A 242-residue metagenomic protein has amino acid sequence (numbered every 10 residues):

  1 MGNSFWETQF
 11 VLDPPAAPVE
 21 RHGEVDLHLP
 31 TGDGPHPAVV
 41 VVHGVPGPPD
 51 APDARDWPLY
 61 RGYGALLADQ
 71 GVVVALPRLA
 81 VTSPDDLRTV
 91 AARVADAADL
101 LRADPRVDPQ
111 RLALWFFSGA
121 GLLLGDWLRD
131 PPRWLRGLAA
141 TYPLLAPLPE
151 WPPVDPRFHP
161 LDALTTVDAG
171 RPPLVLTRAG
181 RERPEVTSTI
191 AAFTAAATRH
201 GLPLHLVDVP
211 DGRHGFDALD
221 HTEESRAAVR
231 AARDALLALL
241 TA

Functional and structural regions predicted by a protein language model:
M1-G34: N-terminal cap/lid segment of alpha/beta-hydrolase-fold proteins
P35-G47: Short beta-strand element of the alpha/beta-hydrolase
G44-R55, V74, L100: Serine-hydrolase catalytic-loop signature spanning alpha/beta hydrolases and amidase-signature enzymes
D53-A75: Short amphipathic alpha-helix adjacent to the substrate-entry channel of hydrolases
L59, Y63, P84-P105: Alpha/beta-hydrolase active-site loop
A95-P160: Primarily recognizes the serine-hydrolase "nucleophile elbow" in alpha/beta-hydrolase and SGNH/GDSL folds
G137, P143-H200: The feature captures the conserved acid-bearing segment of alpha/beta-hydrolase catalytic domains
A191, T198-A242: C-terminal catalytic histidine-bearing segment of alpha/beta-hydrolase fold enzymes
